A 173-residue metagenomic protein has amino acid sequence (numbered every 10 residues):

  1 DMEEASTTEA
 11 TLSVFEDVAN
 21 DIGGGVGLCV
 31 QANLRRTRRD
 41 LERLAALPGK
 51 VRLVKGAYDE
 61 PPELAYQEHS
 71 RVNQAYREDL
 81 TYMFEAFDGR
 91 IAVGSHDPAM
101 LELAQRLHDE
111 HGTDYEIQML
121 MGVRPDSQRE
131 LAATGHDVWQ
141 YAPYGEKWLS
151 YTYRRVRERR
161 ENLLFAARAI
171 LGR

Functional and structural regions predicted by a protein language model:
D1-R173: Positively charged, amphipathic and often flexible ligand-engagement surfaces
